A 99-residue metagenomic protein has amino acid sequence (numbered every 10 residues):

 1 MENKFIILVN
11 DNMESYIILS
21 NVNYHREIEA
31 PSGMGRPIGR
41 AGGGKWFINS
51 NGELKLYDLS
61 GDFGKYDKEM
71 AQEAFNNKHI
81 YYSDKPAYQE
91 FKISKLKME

Functional and structural regions predicted by a protein language model:
M1-E99: Intrinsic low-complexity, intrinsically disordered or marginally ordered coil/linker segments
